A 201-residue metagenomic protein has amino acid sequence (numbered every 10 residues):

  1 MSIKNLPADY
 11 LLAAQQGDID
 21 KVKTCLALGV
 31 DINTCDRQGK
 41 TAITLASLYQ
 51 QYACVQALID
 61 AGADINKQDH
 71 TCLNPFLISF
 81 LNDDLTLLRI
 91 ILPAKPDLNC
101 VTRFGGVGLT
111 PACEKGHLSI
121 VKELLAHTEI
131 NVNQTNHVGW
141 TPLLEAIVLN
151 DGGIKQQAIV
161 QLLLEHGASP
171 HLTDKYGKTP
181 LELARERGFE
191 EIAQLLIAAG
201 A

Functional and structural regions predicted by a protein language model:
M1-D9, V148, E165-H166, K175-K178 (+1 more regions): Ankyrin-repeat-protein effector appendages
M1-L28, R37-K40, A198: Intrinsically disordered, low-complexity regulatory segments in ankyrin-centric signaling systems
L12-G17, L45-Q51, I78-D84, P111-H117 (+2 more regions): Ankyrin repeat A-helix N-terminal signature
K23-D31, Q56-D64, R89-D97, K122-N131 (+2 more regions): Ankyrin repeat domain, specifically the short helix-to-loop turn at the C-terminus of the second helix of each repeat
G62-E114: A generic tandem-repeat structural signature
V132-R187: Ankyrin-repeat and related helical/solenoid repeat scaffolds used for protein-protein interactions
